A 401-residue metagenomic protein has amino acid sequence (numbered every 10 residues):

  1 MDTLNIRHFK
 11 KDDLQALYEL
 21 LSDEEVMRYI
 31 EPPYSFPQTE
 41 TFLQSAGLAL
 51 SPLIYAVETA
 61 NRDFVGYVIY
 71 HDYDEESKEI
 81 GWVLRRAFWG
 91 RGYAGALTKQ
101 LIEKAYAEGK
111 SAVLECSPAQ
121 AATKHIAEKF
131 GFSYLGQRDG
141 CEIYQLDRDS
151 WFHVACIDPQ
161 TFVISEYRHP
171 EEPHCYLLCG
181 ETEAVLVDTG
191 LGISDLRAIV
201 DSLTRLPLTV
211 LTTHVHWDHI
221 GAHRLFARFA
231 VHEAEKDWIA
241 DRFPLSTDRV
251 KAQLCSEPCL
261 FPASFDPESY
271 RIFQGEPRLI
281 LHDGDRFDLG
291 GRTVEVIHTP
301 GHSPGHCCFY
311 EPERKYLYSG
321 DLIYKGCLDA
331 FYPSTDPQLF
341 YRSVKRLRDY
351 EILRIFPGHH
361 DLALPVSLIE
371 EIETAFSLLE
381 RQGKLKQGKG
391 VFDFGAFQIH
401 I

Functional and structural regions predicted by a protein language model:
M1, Y55, H153-I157, L178 (+2 more regions): Short acidic-hydrophobic surface loop/beta-edge motif
M1-Q15, E19-E25, A56-S150, C307: Acyl-donor (CoA/ACP) binding surface of acyl/acetyltransferases
E25-S45: Conserved GNAT-fold acetyl-CoA-binding loop/helix
Q44-A56, G66: A short helix-loop-beta-strand connector motif used in the catalytic cores of GNAT acetyltransferases and, in some
H153-S202, C308-G320: Conserved beta-strand hairpin/beta-sheet module of binuclear metal-dependent hydrolase folds, prominently
A184, L191-G192, R286, T293-E380 (+1 more regions): Metallo-beta-lactamase
I193-R286, S377-K384: Active-site HxH/HxHxD metal-binding segment of metal-dependent hydrolases
L385-I401: C-terminal regulatory/interaction regions
